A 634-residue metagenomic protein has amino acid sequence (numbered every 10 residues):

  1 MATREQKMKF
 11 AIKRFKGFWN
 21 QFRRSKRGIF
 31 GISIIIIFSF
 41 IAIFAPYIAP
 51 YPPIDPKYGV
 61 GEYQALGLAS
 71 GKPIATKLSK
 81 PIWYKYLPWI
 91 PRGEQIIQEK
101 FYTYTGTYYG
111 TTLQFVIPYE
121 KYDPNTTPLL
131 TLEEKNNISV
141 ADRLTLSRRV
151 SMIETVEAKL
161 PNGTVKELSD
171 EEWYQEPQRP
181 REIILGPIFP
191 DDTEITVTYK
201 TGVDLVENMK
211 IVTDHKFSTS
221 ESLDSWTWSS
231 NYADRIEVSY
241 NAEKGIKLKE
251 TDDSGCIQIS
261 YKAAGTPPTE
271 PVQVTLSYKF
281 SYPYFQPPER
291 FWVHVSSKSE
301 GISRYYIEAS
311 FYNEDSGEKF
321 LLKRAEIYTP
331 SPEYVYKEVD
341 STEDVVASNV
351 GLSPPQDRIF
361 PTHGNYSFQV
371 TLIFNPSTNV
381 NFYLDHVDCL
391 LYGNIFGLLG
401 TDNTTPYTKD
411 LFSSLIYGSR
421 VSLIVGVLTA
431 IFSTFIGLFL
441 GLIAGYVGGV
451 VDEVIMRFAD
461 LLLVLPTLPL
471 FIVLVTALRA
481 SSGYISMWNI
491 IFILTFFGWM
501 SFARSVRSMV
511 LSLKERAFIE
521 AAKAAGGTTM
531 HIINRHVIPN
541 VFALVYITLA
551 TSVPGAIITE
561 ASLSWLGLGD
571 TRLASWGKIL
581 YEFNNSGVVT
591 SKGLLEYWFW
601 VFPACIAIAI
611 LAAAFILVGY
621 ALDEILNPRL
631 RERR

Functional and structural regions predicted by a protein language model:
M1-A141, T145-T155, K159-T429, S433 (+3 more regions): Gly/Trp-centered helix-boundary motif
Y407-R634: Alpha-helical transmembrane segments of integral membrane proteins, especially multi-pass inner/plasma-membrane
